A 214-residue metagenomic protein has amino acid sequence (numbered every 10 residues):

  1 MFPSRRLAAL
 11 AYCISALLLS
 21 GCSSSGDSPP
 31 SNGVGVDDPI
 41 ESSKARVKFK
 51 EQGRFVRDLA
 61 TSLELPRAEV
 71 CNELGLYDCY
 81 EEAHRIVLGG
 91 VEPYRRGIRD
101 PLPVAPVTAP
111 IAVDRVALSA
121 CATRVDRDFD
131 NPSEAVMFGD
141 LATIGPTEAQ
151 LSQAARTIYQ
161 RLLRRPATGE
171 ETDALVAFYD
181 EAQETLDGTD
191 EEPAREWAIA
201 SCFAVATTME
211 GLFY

Functional and structural regions predicted by a protein language model:
F2-A11, L18-Y214: Composition-driven recognition of low-complexity segments enriched in small/aliphatic/hydroxylated residues
